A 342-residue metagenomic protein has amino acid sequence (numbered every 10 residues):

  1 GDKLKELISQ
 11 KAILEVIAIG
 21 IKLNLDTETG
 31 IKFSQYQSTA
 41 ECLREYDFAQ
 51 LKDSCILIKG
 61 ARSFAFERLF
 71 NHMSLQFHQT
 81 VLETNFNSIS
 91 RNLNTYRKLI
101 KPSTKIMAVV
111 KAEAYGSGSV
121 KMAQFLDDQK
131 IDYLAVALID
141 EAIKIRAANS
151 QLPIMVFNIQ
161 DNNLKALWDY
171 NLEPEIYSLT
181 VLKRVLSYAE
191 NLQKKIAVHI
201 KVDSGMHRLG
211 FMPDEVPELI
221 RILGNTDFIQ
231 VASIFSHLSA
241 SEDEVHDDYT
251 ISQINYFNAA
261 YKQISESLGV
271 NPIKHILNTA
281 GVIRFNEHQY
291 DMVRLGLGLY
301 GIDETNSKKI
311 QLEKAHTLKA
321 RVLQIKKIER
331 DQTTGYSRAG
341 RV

Functional and structural regions predicted by a protein language model:
G1-R91, K98, A137-I139: ATP-dependent carboxylate-amine ligase
V16, G20, I58, I145 (+2 more regions): Residue-level signal for inorganic ion chemistry
V16, I56, L134-A135, I154 (+2 more regions): Hydrophobic residues within beta-strands of alpha/beta enzymes
A18, L23, Y36, R62 (+2 more regions): Active-site loop-to-helix "anion-binding N-cap" substructures in soluble metabolic enzymes
D26-T27, A65-E67, K144, L164 (+3 more regions): Glycine/Thr-rich phosphate-binding loops of Rossmann-like dinucleotide-binding domains
T29-E41, L152, N171-P174, Y290-V293: Active-site regions of enzymes building and remodeling cell-envelope glycoconjugates
E83, N87-R91, T104-I273: Active-site-proximal beta-alpha core segment in soluble small-molecule metabolic enzymes
E83-N85, S90-K98, K105-A108, E141 (+4 more regions): Active-site anion/phosphate-binding pocket segments in diverse small-molecule metabolic enzymes
